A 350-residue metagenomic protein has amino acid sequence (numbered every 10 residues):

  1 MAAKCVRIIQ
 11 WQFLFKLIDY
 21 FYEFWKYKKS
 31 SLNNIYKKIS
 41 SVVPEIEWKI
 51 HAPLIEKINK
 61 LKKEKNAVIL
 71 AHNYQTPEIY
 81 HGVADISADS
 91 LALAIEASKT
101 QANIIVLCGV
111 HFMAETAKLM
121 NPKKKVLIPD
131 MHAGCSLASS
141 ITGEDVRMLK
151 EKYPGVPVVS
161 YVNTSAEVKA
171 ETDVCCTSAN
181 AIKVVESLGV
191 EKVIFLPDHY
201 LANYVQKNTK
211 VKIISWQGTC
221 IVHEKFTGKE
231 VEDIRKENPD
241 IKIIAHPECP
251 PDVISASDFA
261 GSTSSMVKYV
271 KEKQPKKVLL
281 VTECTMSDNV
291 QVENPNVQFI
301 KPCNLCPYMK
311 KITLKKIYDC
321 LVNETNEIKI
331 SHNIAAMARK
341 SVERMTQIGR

Functional and structural regions predicted by a protein language model:
F13-F15, Y20-Y27: Aromatic (phenylalanine/tyrosine) cluster motif
W25-R350: Active-site loop-to-helix "anion-binding N-cap" substructures in soluble metabolic enzymes
